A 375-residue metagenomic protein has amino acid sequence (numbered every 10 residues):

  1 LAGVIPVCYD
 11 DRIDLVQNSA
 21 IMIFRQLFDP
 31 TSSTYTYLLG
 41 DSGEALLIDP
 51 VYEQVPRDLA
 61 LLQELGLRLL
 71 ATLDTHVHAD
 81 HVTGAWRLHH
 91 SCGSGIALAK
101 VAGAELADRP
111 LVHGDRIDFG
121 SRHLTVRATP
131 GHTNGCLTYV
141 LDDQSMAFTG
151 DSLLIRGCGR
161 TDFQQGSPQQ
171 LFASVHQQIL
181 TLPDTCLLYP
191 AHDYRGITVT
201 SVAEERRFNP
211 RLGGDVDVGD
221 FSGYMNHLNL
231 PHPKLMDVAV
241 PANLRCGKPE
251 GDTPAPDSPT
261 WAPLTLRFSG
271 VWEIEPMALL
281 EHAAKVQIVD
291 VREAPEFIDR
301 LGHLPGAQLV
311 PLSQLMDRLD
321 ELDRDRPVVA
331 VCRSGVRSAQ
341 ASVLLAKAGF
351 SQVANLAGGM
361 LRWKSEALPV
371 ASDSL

Functional and structural regions predicted by a protein language model:
Y9-Q17, A173-L187, A191-M277, Q287: Accessory terminal helices/loops
Q17-R68, Y139-G150, R156: Conserved beta-strand hairpin/beta-sheet module of binuclear metal-dependent hydrolase folds, prominently
S32-S33, Y52-A128, S145, V343: Active-site HxH/HxHxD metal-binding segment of metal-dependent hydrolases
Y37-G40, R116-D142, M146, T181 (+1 more regions): Core dinuclear metal-dependent hydrolase active-site scaffold
L47-P50, L70-H78, A97-K100, T129-G131 (+4 more regions): Active-site neighborhood of phospho(di)ester-bond hydrolases with catalytic His/Asp-centered motifs
D252-A330, D373: Positively charged, proline/Ser/Thr-rich regional signature most characteristic of the Rhodanese/CDC25-like
L312-S365: Catalytic cysteine-centered active loop of the rhodanese-like fold, especially the PTP/DSP P-loop
A367-L375: Active-site neighborhoods of enzymes that stabilize oxyanions during catalysis
